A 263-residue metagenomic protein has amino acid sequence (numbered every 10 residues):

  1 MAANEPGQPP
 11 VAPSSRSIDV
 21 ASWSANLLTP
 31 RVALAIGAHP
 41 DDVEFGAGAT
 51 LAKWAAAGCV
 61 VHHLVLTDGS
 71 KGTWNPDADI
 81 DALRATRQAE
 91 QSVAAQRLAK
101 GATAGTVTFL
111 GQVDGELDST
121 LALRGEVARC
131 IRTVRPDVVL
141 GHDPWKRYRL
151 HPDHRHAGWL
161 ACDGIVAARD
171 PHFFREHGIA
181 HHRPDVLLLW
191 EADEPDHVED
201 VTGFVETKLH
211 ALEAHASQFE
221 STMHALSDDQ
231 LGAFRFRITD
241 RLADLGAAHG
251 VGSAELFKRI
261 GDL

Functional and structural regions predicted by a protein language model:
A2-L34, L117-L263: Metal-dependent de-N-acetylase/amidase catalytic core
A2-V134, K258: Active-site rim/loop-helix segments in enzyme catalytic domains that contact anionic ligands
